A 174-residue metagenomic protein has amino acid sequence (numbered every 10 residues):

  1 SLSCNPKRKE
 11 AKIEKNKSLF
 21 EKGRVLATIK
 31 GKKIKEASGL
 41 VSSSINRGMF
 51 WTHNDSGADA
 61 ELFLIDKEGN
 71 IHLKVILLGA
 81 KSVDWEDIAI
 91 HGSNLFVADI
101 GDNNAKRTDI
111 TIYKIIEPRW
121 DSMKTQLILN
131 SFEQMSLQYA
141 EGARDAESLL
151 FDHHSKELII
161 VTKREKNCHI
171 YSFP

Functional and structural regions predicted by a protein language model:
C4-P174: Sequence/structural signature of beta-propeller domains
